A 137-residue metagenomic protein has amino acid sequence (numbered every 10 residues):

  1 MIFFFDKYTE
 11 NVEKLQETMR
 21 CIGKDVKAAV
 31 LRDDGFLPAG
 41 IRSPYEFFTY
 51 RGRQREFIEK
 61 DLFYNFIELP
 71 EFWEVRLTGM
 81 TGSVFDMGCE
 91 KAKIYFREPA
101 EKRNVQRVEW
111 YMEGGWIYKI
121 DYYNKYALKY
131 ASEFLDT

Functional and structural regions predicted by a protein language model:
I2-T137: Glycine/tyrosine- and acidic-biased, solvent-exposed loop/turn segments at the edges of beta-strands
